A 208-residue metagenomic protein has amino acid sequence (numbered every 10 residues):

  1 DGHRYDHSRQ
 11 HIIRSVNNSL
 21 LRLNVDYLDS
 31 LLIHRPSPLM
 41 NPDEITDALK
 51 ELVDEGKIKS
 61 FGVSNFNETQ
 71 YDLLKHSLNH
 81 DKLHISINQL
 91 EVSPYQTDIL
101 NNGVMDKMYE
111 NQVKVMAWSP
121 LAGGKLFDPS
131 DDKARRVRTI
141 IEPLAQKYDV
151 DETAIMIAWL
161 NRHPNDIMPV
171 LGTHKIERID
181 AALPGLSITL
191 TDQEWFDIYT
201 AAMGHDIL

Functional and structural regions predicted by a protein language model:
D1, D26-Y27, H84: Short, basic/glycine-rich phosphate-binding loops at helix/coil junctions that contact nucleotide phosphates
D1-Q10, H34, L39-M40: Active-site mouth loops of central-metabolism enzymes
D6-H11, L83-I87: Glycine-rich, flexible loop segments associated with nucleotide phosphate handling
H7-L23, E44, Y71-L73, L100-G103: Short, acidic/polar
L20-N41: Active-site groove signature of glycoside hydrolases
P36, M40-L208: Beta/alpha (TIM)-barrel catalytic core signal, keyed to glycine-rich beta->alpha loops juxtaposed to Asp/Glu that bind
